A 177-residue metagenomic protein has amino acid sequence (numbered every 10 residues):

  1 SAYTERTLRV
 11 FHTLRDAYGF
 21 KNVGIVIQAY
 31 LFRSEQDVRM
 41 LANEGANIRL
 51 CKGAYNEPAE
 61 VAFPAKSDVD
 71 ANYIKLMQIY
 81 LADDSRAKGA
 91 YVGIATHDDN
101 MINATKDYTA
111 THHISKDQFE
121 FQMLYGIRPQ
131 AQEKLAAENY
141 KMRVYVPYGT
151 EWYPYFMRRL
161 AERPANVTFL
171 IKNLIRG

Functional and structural regions predicted by a protein language model:
S1-G177: Positively charged, amphipathic and often flexible ligand-engagement surfaces
